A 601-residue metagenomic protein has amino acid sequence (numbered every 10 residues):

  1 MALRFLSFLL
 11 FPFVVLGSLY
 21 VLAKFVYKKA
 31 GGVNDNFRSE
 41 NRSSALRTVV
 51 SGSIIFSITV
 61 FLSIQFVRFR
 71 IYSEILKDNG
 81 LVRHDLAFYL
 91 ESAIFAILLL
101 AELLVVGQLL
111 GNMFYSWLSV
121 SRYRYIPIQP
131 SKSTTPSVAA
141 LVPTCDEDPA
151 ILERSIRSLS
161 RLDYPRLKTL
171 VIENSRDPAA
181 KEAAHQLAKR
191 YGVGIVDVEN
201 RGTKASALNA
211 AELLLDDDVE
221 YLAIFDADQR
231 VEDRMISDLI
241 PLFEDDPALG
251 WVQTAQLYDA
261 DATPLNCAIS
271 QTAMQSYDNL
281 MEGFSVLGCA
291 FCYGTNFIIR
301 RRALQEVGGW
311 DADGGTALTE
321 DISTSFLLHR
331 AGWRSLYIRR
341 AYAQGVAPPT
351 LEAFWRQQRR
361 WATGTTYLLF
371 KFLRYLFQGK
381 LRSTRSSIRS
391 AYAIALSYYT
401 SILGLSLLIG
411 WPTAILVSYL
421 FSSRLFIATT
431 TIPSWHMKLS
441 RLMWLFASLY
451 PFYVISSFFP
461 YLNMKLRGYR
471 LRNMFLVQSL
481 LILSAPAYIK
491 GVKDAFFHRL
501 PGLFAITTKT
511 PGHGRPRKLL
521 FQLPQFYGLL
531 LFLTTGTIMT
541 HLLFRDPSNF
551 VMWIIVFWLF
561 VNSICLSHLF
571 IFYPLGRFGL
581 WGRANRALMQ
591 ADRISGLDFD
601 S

Functional and structural regions predicted by a protein language model:
M1-F8, G31-G52, V82-S92, W117-Y125 (+3 more regions): Basic/Trp-rich segment in TM-proximal cytosolic loops or flexible interdomain/linker regions
M1-T134, L403-S418, F544-D600: N-terminal membrane-anchoring/stem segments of glycan-assembly enzymes
P136-A139, K168, S323: Cell-envelope/extracellular polymer assembly enzymes that use nucleotide-activated donors
I156-R166: Short, acidic, metal-binding catalytic loop of nucleotide-sugar glycosyltransferases
P165, E173-A183, N200-R201: A conserved acidic beta->alpha catalytic loop
A188-K189, D197-L215, V219-E220, D233-L318 (+3 more regions): Long helical/loop segments within the catalytic core of UDP-sugar-dependent glycosyltransferases, especially the large
F225-R230, L328: The conserved acidic donor/metal-binding loop of glycosyltransferases
S325-A343: Catalytic donor-sugar/metal-binding loop of nucleotide-sugar-dependent glycosyltransferases
